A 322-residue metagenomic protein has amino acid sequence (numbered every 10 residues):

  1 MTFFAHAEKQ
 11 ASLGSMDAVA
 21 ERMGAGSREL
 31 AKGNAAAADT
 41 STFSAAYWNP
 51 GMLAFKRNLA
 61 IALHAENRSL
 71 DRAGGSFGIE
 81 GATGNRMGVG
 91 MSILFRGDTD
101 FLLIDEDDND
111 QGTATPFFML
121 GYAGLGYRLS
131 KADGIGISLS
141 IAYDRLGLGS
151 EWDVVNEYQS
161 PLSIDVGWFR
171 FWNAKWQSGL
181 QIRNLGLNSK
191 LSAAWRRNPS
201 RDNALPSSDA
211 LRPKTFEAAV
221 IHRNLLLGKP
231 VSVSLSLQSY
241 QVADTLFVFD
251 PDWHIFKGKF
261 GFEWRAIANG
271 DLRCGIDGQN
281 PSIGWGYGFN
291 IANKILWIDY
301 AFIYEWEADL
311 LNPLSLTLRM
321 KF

Functional and structural regions predicted by a protein language model:
T2-F4: N-terminal signal peptide c-region/cleavage motif recognized by signal peptidases
E8-F322: Subset of outer-membrane beta-barrel
